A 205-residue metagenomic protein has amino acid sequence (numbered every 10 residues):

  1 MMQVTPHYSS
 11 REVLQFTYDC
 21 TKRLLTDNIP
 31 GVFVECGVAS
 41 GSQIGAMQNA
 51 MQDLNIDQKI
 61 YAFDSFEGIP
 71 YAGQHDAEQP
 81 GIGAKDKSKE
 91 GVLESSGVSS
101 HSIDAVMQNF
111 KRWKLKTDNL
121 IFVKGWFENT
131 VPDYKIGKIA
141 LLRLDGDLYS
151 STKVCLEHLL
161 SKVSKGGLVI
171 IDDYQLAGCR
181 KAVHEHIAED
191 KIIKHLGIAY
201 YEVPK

Functional and structural regions predicted by a protein language model:
M1-R11, K22, D27-K205: S-adenosylmethionine/decaboxylated-SAM
E12-T17: N-terminal pre-P-loop "Q-motif" helix
